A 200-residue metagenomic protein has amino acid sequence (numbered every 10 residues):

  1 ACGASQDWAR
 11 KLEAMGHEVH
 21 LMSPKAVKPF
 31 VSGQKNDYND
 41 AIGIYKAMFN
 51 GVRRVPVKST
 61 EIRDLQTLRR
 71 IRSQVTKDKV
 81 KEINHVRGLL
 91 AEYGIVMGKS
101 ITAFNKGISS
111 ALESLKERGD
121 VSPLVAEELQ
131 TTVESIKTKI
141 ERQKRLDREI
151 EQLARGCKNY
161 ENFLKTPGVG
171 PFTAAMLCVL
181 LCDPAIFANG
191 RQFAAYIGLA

Functional and structural regions predicted by a protein language model:
A1-W8, K28-V31: Acidic, metal-coordinating catalytic cores used for nucleic-acid/nucleotide bond scission and strand-transfer chemistry
D7-K11, H85: Phosphate- and divalent-cation-binding pockets in alpha/beta enzyme and binding domains that engage nucleotide-derived
E13, H20-V57, R63, I108: Short alpha-helix plus adjacent loop in nuclease-associated cores
K46-V86, E92: Extended, highly charged alpha-helical segments
S73-N162: Glycine-rich, often acidic, oxyanion-interacting loops/wings at catalytic, nucleic-acid, or phospho-protein interfaces
N162-K165, P171-A200: Phosphate-backbone recognition surface of nucleic-acid-processing proteins
